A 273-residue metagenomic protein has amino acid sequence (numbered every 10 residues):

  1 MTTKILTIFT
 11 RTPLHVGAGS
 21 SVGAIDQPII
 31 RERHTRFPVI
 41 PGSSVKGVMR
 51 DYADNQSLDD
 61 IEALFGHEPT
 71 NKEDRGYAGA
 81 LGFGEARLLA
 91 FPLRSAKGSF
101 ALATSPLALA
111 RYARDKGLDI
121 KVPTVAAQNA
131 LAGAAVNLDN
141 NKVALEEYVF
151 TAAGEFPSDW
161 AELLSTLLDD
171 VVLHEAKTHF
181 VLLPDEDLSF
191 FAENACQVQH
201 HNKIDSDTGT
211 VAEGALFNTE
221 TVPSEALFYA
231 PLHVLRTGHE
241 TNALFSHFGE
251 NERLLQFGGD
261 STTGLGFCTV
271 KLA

Functional and structural regions predicted by a protein language model:
M1-A273: RNA-binding basic/glycine-rich loop and surface signature characteristic of RAMP-family CRISPR effectors
